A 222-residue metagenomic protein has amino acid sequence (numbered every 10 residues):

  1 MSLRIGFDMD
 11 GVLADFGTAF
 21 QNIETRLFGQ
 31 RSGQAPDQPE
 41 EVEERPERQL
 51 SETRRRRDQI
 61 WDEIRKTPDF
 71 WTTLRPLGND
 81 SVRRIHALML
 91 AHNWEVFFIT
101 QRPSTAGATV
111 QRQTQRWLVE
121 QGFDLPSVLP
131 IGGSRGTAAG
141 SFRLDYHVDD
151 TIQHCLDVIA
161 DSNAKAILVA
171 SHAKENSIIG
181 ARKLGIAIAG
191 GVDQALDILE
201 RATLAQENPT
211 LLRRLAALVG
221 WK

Functional and structural regions predicted by a protein language model:
M1-I60: Active-site neighborhood of HAD-like aspartate-dependent phosphohydrolases
E43-N79, R83: Metal-dependent phosphoesterase signature
W71-T114: Substrate-recognition element of Asp-dependent hydrolases with the DxDx(T/V) motif
P103-Y146, I152-D157: Substrate-recognition "cap/lid" segment bordering the active-site pocket of phosphatases
V128-G132, K183-Q194: Short acidic-hydrophobic, aromatic-tinged amphipathic segments that line or gate anion-handling sites
L144-I188: Acidic, Mg2+-coordinating phosphoryl-transfer loop and its flanking beta/alpha structural elements, shared across
L204-K222: C-terminal accessory extensions appended to soluble enzyme cores
